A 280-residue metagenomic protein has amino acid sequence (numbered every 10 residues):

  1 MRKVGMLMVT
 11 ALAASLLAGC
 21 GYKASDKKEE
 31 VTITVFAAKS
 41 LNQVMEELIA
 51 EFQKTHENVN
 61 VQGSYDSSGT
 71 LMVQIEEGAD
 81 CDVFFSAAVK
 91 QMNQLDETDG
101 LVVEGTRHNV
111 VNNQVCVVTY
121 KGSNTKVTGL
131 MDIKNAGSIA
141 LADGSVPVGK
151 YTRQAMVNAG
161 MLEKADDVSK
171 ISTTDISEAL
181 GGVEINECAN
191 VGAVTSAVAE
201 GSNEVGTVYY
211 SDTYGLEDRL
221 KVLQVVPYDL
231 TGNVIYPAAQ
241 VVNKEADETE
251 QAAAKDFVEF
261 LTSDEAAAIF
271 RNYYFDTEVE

Functional and structural regions predicted by a protein language model:
M1-A24: Sec-dependent N-terminal signal peptides of Gram-positive bacterial secreted proteins and lipoproteins
C20-A50, K54, G69, V89 (+3 more regions): Exported/periplasmic ABC-transporter solute-binding proteins
H56-Q62: A generic structural motif
N58, D80-C81, N203: Short, high-confidence coil segments that cap the C-terminus of an alpha-helix and link into the following beta-strand
G63-V73, D80-D96: Ligand-binding clamshell of periplasmic/extracellular solute-binding protein-like
Q74-I75, A197: CheY-like receiver
I75-E77, H108: Short glycine-biased active-site loop of nucleotidyltransferases that positions the nucleotide triphosphate and helps
K90-V103, H108: Acidic, polar ligand-binding/catalytic clefts
